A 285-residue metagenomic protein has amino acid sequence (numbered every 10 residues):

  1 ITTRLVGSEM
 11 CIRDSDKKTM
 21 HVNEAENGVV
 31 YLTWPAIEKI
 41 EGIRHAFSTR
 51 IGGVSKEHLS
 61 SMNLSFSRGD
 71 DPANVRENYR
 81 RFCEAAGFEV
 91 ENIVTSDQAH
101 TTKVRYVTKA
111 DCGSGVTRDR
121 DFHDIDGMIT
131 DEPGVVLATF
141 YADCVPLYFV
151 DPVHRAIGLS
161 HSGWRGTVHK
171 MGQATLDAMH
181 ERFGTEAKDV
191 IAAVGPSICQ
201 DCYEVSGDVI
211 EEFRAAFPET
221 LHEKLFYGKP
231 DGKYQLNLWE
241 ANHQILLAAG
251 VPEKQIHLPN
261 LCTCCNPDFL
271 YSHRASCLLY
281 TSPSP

Functional and structural regions predicted by a protein language model:
I1-I12, P283-P285: Short, small-residue-biased leader/transition segments that mark boundaries at the very start of proteins
R13-P285: Active-site microenvironment for binding and transforming phosphate-containing groups
